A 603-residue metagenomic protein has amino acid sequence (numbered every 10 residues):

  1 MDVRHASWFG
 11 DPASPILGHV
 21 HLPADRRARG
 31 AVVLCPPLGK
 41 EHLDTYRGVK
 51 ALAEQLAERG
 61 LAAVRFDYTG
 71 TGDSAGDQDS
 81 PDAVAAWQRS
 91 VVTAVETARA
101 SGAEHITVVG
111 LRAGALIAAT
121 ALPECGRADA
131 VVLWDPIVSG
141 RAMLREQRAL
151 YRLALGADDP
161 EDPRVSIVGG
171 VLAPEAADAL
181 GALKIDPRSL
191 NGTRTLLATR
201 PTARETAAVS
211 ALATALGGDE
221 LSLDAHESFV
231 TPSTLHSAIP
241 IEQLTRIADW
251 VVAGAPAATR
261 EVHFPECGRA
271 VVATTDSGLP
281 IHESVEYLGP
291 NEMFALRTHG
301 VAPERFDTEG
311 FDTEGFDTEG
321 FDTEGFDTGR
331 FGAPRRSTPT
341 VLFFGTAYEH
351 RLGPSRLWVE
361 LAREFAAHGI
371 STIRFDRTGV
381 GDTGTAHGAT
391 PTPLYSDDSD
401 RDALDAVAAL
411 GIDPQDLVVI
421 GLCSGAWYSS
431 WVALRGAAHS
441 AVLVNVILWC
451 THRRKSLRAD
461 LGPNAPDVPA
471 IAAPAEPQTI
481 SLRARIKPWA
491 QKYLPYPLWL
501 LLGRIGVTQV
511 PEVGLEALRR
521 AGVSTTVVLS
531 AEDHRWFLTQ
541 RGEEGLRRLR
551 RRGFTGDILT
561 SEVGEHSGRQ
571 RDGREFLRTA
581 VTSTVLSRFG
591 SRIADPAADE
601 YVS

Functional and structural regions predicted by a protein language model:
M1-G30, D249, A253-D312, D317-P339 (+1 more regions): N-terminal cap/lid segment of alpha/beta-hydrolase-fold proteins
A6-D11, G18-H19, A57, V64-F66 (+3 more regions): Terminal, non-globular segments
L22-D67, H299-E304, A333-D376: Short, surface-exposed "cap/lid" segments of acyl-processing enzymes
D67-D82, D376-P393: Glycine-rich "HGGG/HGxG" loop immediately N-terminal to the catalytic nucleophile of the alpha/beta-hydrolase
D79-A100, T390-I412: Alpha/beta-hydrolase active-site loop
V109-A119, D135, V419-S429: Gly/Ala-rich beta-loop-alpha elbow adjacent to hydrolase catalytic centers
T120-E124, W431-V432: Active-site signature of alpha/beta-hydrolase-fold catalytic machinery across serine- and Asp/Cys-nucleophile hydrolases
R127-D249, A258, G436-R578, S603: The alpha/beta-hydrolase serine catalytic core
